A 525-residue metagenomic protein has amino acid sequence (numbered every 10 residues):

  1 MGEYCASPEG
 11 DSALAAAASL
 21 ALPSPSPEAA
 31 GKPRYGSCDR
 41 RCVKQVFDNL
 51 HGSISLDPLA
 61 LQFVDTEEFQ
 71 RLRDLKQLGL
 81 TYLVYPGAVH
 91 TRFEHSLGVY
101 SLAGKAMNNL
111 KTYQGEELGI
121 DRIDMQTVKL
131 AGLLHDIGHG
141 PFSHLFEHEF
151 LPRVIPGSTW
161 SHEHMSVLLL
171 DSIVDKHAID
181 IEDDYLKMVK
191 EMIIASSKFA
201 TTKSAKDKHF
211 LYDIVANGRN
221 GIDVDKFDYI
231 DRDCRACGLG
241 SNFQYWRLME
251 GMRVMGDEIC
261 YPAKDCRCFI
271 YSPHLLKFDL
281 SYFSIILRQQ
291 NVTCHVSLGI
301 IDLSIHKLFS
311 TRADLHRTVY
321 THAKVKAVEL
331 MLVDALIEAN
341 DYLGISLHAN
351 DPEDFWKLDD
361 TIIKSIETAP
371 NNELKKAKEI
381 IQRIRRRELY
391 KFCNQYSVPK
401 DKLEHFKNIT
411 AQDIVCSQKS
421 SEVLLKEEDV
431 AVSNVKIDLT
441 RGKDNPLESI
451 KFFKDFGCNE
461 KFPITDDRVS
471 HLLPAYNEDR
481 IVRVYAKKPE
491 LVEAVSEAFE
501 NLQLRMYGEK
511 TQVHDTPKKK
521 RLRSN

Functional and structural regions predicted by a protein language model:
G2-L130, I137-Y396, K400-L403: Sequence-structural signature of the catalytic-core scaffold of metal-dependent phosphohydrolases that act on
G2-L20, S26, V319, V333 (+1 more regions): Terminal helices and disordered tails flanking the catalytic cores of nucleotide-processing hydrolases
